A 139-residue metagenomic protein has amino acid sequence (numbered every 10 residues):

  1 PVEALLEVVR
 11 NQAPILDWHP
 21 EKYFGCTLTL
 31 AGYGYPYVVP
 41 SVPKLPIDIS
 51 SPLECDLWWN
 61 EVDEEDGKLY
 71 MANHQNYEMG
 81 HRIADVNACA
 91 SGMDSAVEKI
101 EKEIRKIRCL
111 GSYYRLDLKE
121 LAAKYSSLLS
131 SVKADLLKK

Functional and structural regions predicted by a protein language model:
P1-A4: ATP-dependent carboxylate-activation loops
E7-K139: Peripheral (often C-terminal) accessory segments that flank ATP-dependent C-N-forming ligase machineries
